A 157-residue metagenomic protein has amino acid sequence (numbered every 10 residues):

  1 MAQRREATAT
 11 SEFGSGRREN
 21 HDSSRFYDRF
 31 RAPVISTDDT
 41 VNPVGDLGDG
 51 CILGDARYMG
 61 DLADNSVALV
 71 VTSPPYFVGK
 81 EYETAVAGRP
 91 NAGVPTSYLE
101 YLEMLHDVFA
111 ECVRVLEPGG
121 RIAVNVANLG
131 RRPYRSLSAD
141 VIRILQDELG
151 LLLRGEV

Functional and structural regions predicted by a protein language model:
M1-V157: Core catalytic lobe of class I
